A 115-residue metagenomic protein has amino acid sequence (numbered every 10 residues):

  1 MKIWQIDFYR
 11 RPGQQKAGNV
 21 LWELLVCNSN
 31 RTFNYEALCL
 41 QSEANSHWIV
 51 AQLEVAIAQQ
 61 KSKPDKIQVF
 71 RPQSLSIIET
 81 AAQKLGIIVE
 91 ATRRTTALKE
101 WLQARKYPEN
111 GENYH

Functional and structural regions predicted by a protein language model:
K2-L24, S29: An active-site-proximal beta-strand-loop segment
G13-K16, S62, Q73: N-terminal non-globular segments
N28-C39: Electropositive, glycine- and tryptophan-enriched low-complexity nucleic-acid-binding patches
L38-I57: Active-site beta-loop-alpha junctions of metal-dependent nucleic acid enzymes, especially the RNase H-like/DDE
L40, D65-K66: Short, contiguous strand/loop micro-motifs
Q60-D65, L75-H115: Globin-like tetrapyrrole-binding proteins
Q68-P72: Short His-Asn-centered micro-motif
